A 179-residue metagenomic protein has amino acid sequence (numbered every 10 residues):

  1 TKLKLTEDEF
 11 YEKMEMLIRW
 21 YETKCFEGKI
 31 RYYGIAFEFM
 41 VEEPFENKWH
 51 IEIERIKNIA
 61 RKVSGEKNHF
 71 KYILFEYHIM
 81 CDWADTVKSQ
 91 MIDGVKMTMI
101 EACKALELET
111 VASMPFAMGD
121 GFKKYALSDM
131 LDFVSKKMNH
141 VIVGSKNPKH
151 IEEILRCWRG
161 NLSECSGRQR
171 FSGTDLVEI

Functional and structural regions predicted by a protein language model:
T1-I179: Beta/alpha (TIM)-barrel catalytic core signal, keyed to glycine-rich beta->alpha loops juxtaposed to Asp/Glu that bind
